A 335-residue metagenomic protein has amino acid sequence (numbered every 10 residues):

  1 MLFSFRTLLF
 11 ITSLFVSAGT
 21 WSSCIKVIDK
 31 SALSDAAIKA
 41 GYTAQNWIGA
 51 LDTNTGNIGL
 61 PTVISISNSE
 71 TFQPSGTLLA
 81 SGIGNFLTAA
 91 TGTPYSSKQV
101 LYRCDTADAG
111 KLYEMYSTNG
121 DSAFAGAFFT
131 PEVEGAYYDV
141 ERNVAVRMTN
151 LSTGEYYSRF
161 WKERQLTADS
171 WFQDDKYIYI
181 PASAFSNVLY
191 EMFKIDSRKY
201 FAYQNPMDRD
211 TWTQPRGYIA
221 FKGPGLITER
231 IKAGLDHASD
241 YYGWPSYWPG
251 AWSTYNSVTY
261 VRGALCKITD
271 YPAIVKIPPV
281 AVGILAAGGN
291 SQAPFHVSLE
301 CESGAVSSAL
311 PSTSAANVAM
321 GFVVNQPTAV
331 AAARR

Functional and structural regions predicted by a protein language model:
M1-L8: Bacterial N-terminal signal peptides that target proteins for export
L9-V16: Hydrophobic helical h-region of N-terminal Sec-dependent signal peptides in bacterial secretory/periplasmic proteins
S17-S22: N-terminal signal peptide c-region/cleavage motif recognized by signal peptidases
S23-K267: N-terminal export/ancillary region detector
Y260-I284: Surface-exposed beta-loop interaction hotspot
G289-F295: Short, solvent-exposed loop/turn segments enriched in Ser/Thr/Gly
C301-S307: Outer-membrane beta-barrel proteins
L310-A329: Short acidic, flexible loop segments centered on an aromatic residue
